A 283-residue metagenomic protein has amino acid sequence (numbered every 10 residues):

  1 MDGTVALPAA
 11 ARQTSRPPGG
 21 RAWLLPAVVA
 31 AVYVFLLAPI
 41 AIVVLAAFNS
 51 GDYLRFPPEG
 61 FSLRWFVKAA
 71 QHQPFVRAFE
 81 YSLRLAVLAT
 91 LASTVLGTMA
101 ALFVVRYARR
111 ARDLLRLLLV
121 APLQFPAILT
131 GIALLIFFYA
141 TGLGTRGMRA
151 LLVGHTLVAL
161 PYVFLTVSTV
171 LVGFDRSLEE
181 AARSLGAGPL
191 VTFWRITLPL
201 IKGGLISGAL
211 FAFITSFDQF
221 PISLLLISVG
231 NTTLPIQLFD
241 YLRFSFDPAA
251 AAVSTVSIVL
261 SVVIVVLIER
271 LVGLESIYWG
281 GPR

Functional and structural regions predicted by a protein language model:
M1-Q73, R77-E80, R84, E269-R283: N-terminal, non-cleaved signal-anchor transmembrane helix
M1-S15, G20-A27, S168-E179, R183 (+2 more regions): C-terminal transmembrane helix and the adjacent membrane-cytosol boundary/short C-terminal tail of inner/organellar
D2-G3, L7-P8, S15-R21, G51 (+3 more regions): Interhelical loop and adjacent transmembrane-helix boundary motif in polytopic membrane transport permeases
R12-S15, L54, P58, L63 (+4 more regions): Membrane-interfacial helix termini and adjacent extracytoplasmic/periplasmic loops of multi-pass transporters
Q13-P18, V87-L119, I132-A140, R176 (+2 more regions): Transmembrane-helix boundary motif in ABC transporter permease subunits
A27-V28, Y33-I40, F125, L157 (+2 more regions): Transmembrane alpha-helices
P74-R84, F137-V163, K202-G204, A209 (+1 more regions): Loop-to-helix entry region at the N-terminal start of transmembrane alpha-helices in multi-pass membrane transporters
V76, E80, R84-L96, A100 (+7 more regions): Hydrophobic alpha-helical transmembrane segments of multipass integral membrane proteins, especially permease/channel
